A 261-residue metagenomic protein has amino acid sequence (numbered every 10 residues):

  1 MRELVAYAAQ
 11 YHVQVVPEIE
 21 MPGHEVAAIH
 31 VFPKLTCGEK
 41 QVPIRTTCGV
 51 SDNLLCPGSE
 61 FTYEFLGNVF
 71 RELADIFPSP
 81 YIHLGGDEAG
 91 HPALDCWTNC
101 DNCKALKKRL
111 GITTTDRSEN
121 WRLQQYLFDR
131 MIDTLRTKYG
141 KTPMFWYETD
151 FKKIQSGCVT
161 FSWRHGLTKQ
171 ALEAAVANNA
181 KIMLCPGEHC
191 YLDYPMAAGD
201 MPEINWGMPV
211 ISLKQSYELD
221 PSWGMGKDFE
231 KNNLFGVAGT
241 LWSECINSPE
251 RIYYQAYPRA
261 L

Functional and structural regions predicted by a protein language model:
M1-K141: Substrate-binding cleft of carbohydrate-active enzyme catalytic domains
P143-L261: Flexible, acidic glycine-rich loops studded with aromatic residues
